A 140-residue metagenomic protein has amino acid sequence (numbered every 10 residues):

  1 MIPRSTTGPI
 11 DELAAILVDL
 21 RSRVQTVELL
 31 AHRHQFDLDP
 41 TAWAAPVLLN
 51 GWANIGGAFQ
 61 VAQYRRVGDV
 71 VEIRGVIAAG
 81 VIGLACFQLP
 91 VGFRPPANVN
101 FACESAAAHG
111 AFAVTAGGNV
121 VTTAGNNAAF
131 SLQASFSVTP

Functional and structural regions predicted by a protein language model:
M1-Q35, P46, G83-L84, A102-E104 (+3 more regions): Extracellular "spike/adhesin" assembly and maturation modules and analogous cytosolic coiled-coil scaffolds
Q35-V67, V76-V91: Surface-exposed ligand/attachment interfaces on beta-rich extracellular proteins
A62-Q63, V71, A102-C103: Short hydrophobic/aromatic-rich beta-strand motifs
G68-V70, N98: Extended extracellular/luminal ectodomain segments enriched in beta-structured repeat modules
E72-R74, T123-A124: Beta-strand residues in well-ordered beta-sheet regions across diverse protein folds
R74-V76, S135: Residue-level recognition of well-ordered beta-strand positions that form the cores of beta-sheet-rich folds across
I77-G83, G92-A97, N126, T139-P140: Acidic glycine-/aspartate-rich tracts in secreted/extracellular proteins
V99-P140: Helix-rich interaction surfaces within compact, conserved domain-sized segments that mediate assembly or partner
